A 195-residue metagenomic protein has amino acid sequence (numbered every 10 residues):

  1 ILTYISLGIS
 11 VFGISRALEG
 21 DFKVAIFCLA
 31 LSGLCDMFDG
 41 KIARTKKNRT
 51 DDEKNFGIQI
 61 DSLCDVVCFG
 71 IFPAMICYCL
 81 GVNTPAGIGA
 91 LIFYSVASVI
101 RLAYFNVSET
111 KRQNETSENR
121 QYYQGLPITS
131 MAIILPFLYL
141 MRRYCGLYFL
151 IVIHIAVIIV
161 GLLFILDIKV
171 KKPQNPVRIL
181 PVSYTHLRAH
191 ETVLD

Functional and structural regions predicted by a protein language model:
I1, L31-L34, F56, I60 (+2 more regions): Residue-level marker of motif borders
I1-F12, V66-I71: The first (N-terminal) embedded transmembrane alpha-helix
I5-F56, L91, S95: Membrane-embedded alpha-helical segments that form the functional core of polytopic membrane enzymes, especially those
L18-K23, V82-T84, R188: Transmembrane helix interruption/hinge and helix-loop junction motifs
D36-D39, D61, D65, E191: Acidic active-site catalytic centers that drive phospho-/nucleotidyl reactions and related ester hydrolyses
S62-P181: A feature for the membrane-embedded catalytic helix bundles of lipid/isoprenoid biosynthetic enzymes
T185-T192: Conserved small/polar residues in nucleotide/adenosyl-binding loops
